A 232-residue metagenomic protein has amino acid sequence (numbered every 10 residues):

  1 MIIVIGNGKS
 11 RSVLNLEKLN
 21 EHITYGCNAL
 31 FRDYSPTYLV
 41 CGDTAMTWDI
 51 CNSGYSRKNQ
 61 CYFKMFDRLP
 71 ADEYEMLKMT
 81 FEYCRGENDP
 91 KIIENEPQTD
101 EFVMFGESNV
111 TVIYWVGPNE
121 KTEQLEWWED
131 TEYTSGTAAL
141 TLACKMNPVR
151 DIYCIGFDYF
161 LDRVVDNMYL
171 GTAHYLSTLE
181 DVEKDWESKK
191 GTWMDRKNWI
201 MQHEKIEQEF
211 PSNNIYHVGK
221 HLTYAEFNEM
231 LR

Functional and structural regions predicted by a protein language model:
M1-R232: Metal-ion/cofactor- or nucleotide/acyl-coenzyme-handling active-site neighborhoods
